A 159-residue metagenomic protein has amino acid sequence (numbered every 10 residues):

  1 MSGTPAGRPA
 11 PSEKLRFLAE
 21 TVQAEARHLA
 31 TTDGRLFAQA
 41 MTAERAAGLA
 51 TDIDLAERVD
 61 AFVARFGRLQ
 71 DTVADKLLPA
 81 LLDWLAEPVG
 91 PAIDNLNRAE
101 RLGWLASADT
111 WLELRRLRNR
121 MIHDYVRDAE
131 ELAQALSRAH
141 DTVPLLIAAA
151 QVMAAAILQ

Functional and structural regions predicted by a protein language model:
S2-Q159: Solvent-exposed interaction patches of small proteins and small membrane subunits
